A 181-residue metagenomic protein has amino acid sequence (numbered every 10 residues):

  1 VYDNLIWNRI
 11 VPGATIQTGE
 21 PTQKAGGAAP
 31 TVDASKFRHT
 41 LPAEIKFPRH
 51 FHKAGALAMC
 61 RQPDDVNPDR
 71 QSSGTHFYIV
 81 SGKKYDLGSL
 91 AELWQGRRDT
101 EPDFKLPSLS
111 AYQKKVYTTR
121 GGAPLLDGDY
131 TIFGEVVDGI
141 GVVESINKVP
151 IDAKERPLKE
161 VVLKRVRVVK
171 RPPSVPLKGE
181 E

Functional and structural regions predicted by a protein language model:
V1-E181: Cyclophilin-like peptidyl-prolyl cis-trans isomerases
